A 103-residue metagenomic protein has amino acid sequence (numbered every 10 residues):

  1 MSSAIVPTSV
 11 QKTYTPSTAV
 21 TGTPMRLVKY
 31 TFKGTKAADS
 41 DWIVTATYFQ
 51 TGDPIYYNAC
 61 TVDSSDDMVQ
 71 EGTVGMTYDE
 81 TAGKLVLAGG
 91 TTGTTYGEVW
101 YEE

Functional and structural regions predicted by a protein language model:
M1-D41, G93-E103: Extracellular receptor-binding modules and their adjoining Ser/Thr/Gly/Asp/Asn-rich linkers
S2-P7, C60-D63, D67-Y78: Short linear motifs at secondary-structure transitions and domain/linker junctions
S3, T18, K36-A37, T45 (+3 more regions): Residue-level detector of intrinsically disordered, flexible termini and proteolytic processing junctions
V10, P54-I55, L85: Generic hydrophobic, helix-prone segments enriched in Leu/Val/Ile
T13-V20, G72-E80: Short, exposed beta-strand/loop patches in secreted or surface proteins that constitute
G22-D67: Beta-rich globular "head" domains
G75-E103: Surface-exposed interaction regions enriched in Ser/Thr/Asp/Glu that occur as long low-complexity tracts or repetitive
